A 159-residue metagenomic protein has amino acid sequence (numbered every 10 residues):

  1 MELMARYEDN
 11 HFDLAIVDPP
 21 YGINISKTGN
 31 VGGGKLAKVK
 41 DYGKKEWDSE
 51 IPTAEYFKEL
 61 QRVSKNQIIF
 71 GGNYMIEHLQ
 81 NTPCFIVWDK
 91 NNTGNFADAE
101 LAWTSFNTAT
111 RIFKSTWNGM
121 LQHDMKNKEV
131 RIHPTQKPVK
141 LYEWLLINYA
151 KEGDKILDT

Functional and structural regions predicted by a protein language model:
E2-V17, Y21, I25-K45, Q61-T159: Class I S-adenosyl-L-methionine
E50-N66: A short glycine-rich, Lys/Arg-flanked "PGG" loop and its adjoining helix->strand segment in the class I
